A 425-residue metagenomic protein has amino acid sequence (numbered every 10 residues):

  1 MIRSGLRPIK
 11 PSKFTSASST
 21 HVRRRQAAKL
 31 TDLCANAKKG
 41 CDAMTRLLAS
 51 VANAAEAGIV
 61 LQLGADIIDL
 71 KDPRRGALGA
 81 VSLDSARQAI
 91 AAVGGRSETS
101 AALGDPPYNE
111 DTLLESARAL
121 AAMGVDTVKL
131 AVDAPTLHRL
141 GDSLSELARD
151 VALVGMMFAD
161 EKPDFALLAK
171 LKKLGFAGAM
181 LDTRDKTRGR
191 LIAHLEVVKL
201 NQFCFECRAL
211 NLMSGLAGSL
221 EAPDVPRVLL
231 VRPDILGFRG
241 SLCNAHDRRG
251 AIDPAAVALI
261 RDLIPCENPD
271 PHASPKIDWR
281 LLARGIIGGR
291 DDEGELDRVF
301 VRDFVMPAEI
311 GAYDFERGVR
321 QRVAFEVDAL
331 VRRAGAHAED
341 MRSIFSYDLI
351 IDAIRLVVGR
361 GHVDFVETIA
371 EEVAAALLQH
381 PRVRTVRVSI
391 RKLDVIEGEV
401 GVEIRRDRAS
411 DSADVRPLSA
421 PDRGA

Functional and structural regions predicted by a protein language model:
T45-V51, I68-L70, S97-D105, V128-L130 (+4 more regions): Hydrophobic faces of well-ordered beta-strands that scaffold small-molecule active sites in alpha/beta enzyme cores
A55-Q62, Y108-A122, K162-K170, L220-I235: Catalytic cores of alpha/beta
I67-L78, M123-P135, M180-R188, V231-P254: Glycine-rich phosphate-binding active-site loops on the catalytic face of alpha/beta enzymes
L78-G104, G141-F158, L195-L216, A256-N268: Alpha-helix-loop-beta-strand connector modules within alpha/beta enzyme cores
S85-G141: Glycine/small-residue-rich loop that forms an oxyanion/phosphate-binding "nest" at active or ligand-binding sites
G141, S241-D278: C-terminal helical cap(s) of enzyme catalytic domains, especially alpha/beta-barrels
F158-K199, E206: Histidine/lysine/aspartate-rich catalytic loop segments that bind and position anionic ligands
C266-A425: N-terminal, polar/charged subdomain of small-to-medium soluble alpha/beta proteins
